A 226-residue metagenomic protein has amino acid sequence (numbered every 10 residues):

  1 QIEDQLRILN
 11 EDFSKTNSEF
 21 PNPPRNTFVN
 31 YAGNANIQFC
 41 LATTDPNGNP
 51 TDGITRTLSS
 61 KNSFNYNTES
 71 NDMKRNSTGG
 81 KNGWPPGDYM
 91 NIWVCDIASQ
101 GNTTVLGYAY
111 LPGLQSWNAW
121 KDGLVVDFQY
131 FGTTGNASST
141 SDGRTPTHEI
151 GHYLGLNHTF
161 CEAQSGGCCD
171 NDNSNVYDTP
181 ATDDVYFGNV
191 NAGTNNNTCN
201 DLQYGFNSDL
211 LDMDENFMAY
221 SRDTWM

Functional and structural regions predicted by a protein language model:
Q1-R7: Acidic Gly/Asp/Thr-rich repetitive segments characteristic of extracellular carbohydrate-active and adhesion proteins
R7-N196: Metzincin-family zinc-dependent endopeptidase catalytic domain
D178-M226: Metalloprotease/metallohydrolase-associated module, dominated by Zn2+-dependent proteases
